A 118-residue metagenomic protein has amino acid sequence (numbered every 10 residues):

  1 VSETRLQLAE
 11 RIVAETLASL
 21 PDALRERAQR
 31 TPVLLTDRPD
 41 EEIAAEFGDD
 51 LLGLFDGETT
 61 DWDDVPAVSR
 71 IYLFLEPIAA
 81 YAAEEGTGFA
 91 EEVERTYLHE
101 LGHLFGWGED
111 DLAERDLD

Functional and structural regions predicted by a protein language model:
V1-E58, D64-V68, A80-A82, D118: N-terminal low-structure segments adjacent to metalloprotease catalytic domains across cellular compartments
L8, F89-A90, E100: Residues that cap or flank secondary-structure elements
E10-V13, E94, L98: Hydrophobic face of alpha-helices
S19, A23, T96, E100-L104: Short alpha-helical functional segments enriched in proximate histidine and acidic residues
L51-E94, L104-D118: Active-site scaffold of zinc-dependent metalloenzymes
